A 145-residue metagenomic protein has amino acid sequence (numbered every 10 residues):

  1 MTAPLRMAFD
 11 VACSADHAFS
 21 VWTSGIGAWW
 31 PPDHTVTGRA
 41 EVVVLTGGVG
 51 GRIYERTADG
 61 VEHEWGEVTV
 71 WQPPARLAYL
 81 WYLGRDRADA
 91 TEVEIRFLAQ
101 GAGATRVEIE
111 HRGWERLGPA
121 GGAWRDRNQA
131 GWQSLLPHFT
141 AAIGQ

Functional and structural regions predicted by a protein language model:
M1-A40: Hydrophobic ligand-binding cavity/cleft-lining segments
R6-M7, V93-E94, A123-R127: Alpha-helical scaffold segments that form or flank carboxylate-/histidine-based iron centers
F9, I109-H111: Short, hydrophobic/aromatic-enriched beta-strand segments in well-ordered soluble domains
V11-C13, G47, V70: Conserved strand-loop elements at the edges of beta-sheets that form or border functional pockets
A18-F19, I53, V68, Y79 (+3 more regions): Hydrophobic pocket/interface hotspot
W30, V43-V44, Y54, A58-A104 (+1 more regions): Hydrophobic-ligand binding "helix-grip"
V36-V42, A141-Q145: Short, highly charged C-terminal tails/helix-capping segments
G113-Q145: A conserved amphipathic terminal alpha-helix motif
